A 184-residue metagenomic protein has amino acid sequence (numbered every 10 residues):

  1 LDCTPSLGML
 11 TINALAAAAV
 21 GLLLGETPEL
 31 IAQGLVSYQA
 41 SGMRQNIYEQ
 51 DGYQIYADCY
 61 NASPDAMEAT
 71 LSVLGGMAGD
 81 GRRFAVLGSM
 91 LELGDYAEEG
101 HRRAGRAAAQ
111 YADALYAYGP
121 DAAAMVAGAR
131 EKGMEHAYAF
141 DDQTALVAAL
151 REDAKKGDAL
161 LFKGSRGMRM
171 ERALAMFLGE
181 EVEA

Functional and structural regions predicted by a protein language model:
L1-T4: Beta-strand/loop nucleic-acid-binding surfaces
S6-M9, A16-A184: ATP-dependent carboxylate-amine ligase
